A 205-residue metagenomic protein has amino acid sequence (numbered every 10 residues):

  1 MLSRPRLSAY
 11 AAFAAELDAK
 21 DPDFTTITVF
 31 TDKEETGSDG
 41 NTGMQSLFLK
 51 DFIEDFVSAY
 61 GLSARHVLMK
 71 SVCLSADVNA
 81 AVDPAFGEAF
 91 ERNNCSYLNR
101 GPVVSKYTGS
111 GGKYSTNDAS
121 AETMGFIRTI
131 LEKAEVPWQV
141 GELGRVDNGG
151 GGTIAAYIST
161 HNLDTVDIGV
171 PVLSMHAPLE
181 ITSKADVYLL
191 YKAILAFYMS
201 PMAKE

Functional and structural regions predicted by a protein language model:
M1-S3, E34-D39, G112: A short glycine/serine-rich beta->alpha loop
L2-Y10, I181-K184: Short, conserved micro-motifs enriched in small and acidic residues
R4-A9, L49, A119, L190: Phosphate/oxyanion-binding active-site loops and adjacent basic polyanion-contact surfaces
L7-A15, F126, L189-K192: Short amphipathic alpha-helical face segments that pack within enzyme cores and frequently flank/anchor catalytic
Y10-V103, G150, M202-E205: Acidic/histidine-rich catalytic neighborhood of metal-dependent amide-processing enzymes
E16-T28, V170-E205: His/Asp/Glu-rich mid-to-C-terminal helical/loop segments that flank catalytic regions of hydrolases
I53-V57, R128, L195-Y198: Generic hydrophobic alpha-helical scaffold/packing signal
N79-F86, F90-L179: Active-site-adjacent substrate-binding region of metalloamidase/peptidase-like peptide-processing proteins
